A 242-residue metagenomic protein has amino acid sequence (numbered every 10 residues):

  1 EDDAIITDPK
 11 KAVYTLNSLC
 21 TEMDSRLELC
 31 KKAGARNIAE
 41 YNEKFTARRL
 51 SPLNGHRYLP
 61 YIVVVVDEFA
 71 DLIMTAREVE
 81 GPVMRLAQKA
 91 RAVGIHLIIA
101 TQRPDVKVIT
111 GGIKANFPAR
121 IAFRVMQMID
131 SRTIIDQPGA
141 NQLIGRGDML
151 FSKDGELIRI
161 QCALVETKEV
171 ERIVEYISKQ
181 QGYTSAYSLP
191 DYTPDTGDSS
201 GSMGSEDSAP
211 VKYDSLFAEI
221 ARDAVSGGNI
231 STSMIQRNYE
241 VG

Functional and structural regions predicted by a protein language model:
D2, T7-K10, Y14-G242: P-loop NTPase motor-domain active sites and their immediate coupling elements
